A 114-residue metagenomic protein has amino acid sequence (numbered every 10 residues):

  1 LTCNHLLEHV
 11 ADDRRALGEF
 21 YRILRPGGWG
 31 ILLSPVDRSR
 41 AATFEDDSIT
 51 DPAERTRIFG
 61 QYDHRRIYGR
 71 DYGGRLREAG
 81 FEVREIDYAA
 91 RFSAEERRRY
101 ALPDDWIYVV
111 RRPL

Functional and structural regions predicted by a protein language model:
T2: A conserved beta-strand element that flanks and buttresses the S-adenosyl-L-methionine
H5-H9: A short His-aromatic
A11-L114: S-adenosyl-L-methionine-dependent methyltransferase catalytic module, highlighting the catalytic core
